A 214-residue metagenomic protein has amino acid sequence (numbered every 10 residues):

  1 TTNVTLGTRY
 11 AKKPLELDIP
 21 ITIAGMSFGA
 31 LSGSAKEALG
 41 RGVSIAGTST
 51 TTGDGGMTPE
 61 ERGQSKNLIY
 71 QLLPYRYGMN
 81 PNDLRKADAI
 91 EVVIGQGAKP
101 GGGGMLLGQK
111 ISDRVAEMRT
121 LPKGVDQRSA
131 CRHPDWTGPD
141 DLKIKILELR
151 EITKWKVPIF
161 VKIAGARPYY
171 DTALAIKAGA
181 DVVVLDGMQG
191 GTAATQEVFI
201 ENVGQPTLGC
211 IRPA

Functional and structural regions predicted by a protein language model:
T1-H133, D141: N-terminal capping/small domains of soluble enzymes
H133-A214: Glycine-rich phosphate/ribose-binding loops and adjacent secondary-structure elements that form binding surfaces
